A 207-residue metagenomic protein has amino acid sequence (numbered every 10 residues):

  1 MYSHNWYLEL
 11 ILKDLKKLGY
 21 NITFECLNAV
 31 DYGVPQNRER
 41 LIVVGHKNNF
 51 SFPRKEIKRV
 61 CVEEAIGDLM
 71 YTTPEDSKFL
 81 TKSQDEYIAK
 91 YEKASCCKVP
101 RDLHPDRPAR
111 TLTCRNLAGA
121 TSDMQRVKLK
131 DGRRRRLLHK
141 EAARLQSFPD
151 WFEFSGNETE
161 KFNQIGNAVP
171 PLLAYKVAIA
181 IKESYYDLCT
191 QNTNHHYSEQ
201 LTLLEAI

Functional and structural regions predicted by a protein language model:
W6-L12: Charged helix-capping and loop-helix junction motifs
K13-C26, Q36-I207: S-adenosyl-L-methionine-dependent DNA methyltransferase catalytic core
V30-V34: Short, conserved secondary-structure transition motifs
